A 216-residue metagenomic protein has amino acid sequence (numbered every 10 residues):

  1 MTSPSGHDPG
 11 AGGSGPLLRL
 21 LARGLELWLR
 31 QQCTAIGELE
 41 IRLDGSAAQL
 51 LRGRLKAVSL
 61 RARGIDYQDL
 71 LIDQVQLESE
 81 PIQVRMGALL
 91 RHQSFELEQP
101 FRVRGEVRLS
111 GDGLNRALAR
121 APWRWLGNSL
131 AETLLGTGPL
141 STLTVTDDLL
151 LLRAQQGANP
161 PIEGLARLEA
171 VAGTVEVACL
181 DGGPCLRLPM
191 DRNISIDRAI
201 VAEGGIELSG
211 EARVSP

Functional and structural regions predicted by a protein language model:
M1-P216: Extracellular/lumenal and peripheral-membrane lipid-interaction modules
